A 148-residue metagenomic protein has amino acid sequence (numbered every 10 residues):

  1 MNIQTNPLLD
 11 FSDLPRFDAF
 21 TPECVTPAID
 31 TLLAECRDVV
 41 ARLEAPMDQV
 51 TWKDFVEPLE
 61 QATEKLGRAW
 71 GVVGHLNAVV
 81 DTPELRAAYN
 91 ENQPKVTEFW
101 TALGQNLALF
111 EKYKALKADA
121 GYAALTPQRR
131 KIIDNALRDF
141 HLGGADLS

Functional and structural regions predicted by a protein language model:
M1-L147: Zn2+-dependent metallopeptidase catalytic domains
